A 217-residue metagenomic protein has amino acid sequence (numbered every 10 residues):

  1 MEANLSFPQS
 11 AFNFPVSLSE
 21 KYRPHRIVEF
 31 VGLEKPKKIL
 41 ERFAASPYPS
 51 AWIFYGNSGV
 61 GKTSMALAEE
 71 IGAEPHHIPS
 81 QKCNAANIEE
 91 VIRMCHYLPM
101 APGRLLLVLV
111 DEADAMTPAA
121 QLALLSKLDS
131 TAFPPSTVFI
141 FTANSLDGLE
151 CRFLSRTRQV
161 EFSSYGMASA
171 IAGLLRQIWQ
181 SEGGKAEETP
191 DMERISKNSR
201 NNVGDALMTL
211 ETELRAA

Functional and structural regions predicted by a protein language model:
M1-A170, L174-Q180, E187-K197, D205-L214: P-loop/Walker A NTP-binding region and its immediately flanking N-terminal helices in P-loop NTPase folds
